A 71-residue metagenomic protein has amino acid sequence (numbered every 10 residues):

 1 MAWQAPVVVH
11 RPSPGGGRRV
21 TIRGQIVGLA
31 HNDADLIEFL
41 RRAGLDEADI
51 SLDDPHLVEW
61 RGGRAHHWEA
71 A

Functional and structural regions predicted by a protein language model:
M1-P12: Short N-terminal "domain-start" leader segments that mark the transition from disordered tails or signal peptides into
P14-D53, V58: Amphipathic, hydrophobic secondary-structure cores in small proteins
G62-A71: Long, compositionally biased
